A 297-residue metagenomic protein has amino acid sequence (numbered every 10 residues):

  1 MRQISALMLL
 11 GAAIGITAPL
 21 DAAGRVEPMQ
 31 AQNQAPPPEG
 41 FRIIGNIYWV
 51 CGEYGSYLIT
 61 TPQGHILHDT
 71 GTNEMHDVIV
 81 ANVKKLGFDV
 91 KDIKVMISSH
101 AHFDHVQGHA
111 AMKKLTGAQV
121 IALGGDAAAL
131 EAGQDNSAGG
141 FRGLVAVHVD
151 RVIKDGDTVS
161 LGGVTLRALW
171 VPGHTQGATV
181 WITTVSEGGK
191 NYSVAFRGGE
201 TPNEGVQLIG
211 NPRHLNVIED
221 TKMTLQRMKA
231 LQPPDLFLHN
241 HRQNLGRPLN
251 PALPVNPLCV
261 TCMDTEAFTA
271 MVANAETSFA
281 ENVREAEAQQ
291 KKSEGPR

Functional and structural regions predicted by a protein language model:
S5-I16: Bacterial N-terminal signal peptides
A18-Q34, G188, P202-R297: Accessory terminal helices/loops
A23-Q30, P36-P38, R42-I44, D92 (+4 more regions): Metallo-beta-lactamase
Q34-L86, V90, V180-P202, Q207: Conserved beta-strand hairpin/beta-sheet module of binuclear metal-dependent hydrolase folds, prominently
N46, I59, D69, H100 (+6 more regions): Divalent metal-coordination and catalytic microenvironments
G64, K91-K94, T116-Q119, V164-L166 (+2 more regions): Loop/turn elements at helix/coil->beta-strand transitions in domains of secreted/extracellular proteins
E74-H76, K84-T158, V255-L258, M263 (+1 more regions): Active-site HxH/HxHxD metal-binding segment of metal-dependent hydrolases
M75, A101-Q107, A127-L130, Q176-T179 (+3 more regions): Active-site environment of divalent metal-dependent phosphoester hydrolases
